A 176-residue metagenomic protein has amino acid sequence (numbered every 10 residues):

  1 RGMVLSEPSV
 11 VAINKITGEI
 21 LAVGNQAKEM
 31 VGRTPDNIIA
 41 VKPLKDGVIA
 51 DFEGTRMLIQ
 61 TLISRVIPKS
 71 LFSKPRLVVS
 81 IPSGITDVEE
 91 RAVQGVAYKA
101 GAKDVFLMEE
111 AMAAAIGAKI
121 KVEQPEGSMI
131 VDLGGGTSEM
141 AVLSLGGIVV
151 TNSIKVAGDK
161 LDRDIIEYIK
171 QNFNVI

Functional and structural regions predicted by a protein language model:
R1-L133, A141-I176: Nucleotide/phosphate-binding catalytic cleft detector across ATP-hydrolyzing and phosphate-transferring enzymes
G136: Conserved Rossmann-like nucleotide-cofactor binding loop
